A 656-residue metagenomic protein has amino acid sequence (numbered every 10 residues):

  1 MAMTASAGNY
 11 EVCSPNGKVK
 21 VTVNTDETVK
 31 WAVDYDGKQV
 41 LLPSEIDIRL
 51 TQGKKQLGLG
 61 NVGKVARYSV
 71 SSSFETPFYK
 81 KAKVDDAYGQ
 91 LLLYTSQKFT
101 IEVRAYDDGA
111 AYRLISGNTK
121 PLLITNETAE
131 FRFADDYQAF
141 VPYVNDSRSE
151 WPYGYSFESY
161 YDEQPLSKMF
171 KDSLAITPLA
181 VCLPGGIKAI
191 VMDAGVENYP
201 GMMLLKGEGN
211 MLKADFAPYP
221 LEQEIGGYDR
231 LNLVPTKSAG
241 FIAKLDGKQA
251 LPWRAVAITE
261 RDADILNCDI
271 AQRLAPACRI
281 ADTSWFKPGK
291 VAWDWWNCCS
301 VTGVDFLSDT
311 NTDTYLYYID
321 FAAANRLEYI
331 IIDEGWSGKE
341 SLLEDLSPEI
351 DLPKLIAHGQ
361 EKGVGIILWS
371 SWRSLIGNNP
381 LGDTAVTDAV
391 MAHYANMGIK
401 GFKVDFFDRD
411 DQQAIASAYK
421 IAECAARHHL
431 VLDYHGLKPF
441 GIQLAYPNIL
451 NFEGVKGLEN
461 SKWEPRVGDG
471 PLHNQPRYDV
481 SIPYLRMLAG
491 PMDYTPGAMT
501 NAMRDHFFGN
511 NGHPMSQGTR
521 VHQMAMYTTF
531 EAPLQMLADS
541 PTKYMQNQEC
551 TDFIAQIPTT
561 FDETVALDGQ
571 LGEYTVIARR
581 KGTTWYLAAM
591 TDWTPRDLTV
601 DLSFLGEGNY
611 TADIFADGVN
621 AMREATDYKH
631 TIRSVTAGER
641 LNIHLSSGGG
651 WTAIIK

Functional and structural regions predicted by a protein language model:
M1-N9: Bacterial Sec-dependent N-terminal signal peptides
N9-L274, C278: N-terminal accessory beta-strand-rich subdomains and adjacent acidic, glycine-rich linkers that precede catalytic cores
Y79-D85, F553-I577: Edge strands and adjacent loops of beta-rich recognition modules
I242, D246-N325, Y329: An acidic-aromatic substrate-binding cleft motif
I332-T519: Aromatic- and carboxylate-enriched substrate-binding clefts and catalytic-loop regions of carbohydrate-active enzymes
V521, A525-L567: Catalytic cores of secreted or luminal carbohydrate-active enzymes
L571-G608, W651-T652: Carbohydrate-binding surface patches
I632-K656: C-terminal beta-strand-rich structural cap/linker in extracellular carbohydrate-active enzymes
